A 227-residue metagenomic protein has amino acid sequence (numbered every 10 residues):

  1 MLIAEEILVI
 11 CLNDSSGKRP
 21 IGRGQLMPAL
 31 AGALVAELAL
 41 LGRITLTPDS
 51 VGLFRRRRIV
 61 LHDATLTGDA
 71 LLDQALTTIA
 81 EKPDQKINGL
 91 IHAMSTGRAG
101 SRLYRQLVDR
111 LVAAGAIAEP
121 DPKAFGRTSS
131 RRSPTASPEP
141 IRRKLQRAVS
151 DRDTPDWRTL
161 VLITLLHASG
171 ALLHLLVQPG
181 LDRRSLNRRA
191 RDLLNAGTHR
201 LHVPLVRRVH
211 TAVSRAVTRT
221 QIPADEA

Functional and structural regions predicted by a protein language model:
M1-A99, L103, A212-A227: Short, amphipathic alpha-helical interface elements at domain boundaries that mediate macromolecular binding
P20, P28, P120-P122, P179 (+2 more regions): Proline-rich intrinsically disordered, low-complexity coils
I44, A116-I117: Short hydrophobic beta-strand motif reused across regulatory alpha/beta modules
V51, I117, A124-F125: Residue-level "edge-of-site" marker
V60-Q106, R127-T164, A168-L172: Short, amphipathic alpha-helical interaction segments positioned at domain boundaries
V108-R110, P120-A124, S137: Membrane-proximal, non-transmembrane interface segments of integral membrane proteins
S129-A227: Glycine-rich, aromatic-bearing surface loops/beta-hairpins
